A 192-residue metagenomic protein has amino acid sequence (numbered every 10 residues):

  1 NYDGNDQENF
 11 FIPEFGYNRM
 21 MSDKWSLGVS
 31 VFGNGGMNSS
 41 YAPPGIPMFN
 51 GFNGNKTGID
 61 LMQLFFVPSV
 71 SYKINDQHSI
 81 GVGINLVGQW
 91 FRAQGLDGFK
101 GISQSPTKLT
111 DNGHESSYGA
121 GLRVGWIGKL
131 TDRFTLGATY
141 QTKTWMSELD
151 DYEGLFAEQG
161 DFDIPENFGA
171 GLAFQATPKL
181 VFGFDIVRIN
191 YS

Functional and structural regions predicted by a protein language model:
N1-Y2, N9-S192: Outer-membrane beta-barrel porins/channels
